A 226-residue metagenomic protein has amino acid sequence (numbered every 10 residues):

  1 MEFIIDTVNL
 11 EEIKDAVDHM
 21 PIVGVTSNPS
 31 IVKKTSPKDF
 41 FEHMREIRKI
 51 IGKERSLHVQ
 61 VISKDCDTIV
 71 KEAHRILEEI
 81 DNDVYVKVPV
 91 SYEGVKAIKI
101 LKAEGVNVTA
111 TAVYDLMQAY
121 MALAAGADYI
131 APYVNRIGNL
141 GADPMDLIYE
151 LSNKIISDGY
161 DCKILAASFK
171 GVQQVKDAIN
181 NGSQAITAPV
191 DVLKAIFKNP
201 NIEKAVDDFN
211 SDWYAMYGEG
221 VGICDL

Functional and structural regions predicted by a protein language model:
E2-K14, H19, S27-I100, V134: Active-site beta->alpha loop and helix N-cap motifs at the rims of alpha/beta catalytic domains
E11-H19, T68-E72, A97, D115-A125 (+1 more regions): Catalytic cores of alpha/beta
H19-G24, I80-N82, I100-T109, A124-A131 (+1 more regions): Glycine-enriched alpha-helix->loop->beta-strand junction motifs that scaffold or abut catalytic
V23, P29-V32, A112, Y129-L140 (+1 more regions): Glycine-rich phosphate-binding active-site loops on the catalytic face of alpha/beta enzymes
N28, V86, A122, A178 (+1 more regions): Conserved, mostly hydrophobic/aromatic
F41-L57, E79, V95-V108, P144-I164 (+1 more regions): Alpha-helix-loop-beta-strand connector modules within alpha/beta enzyme cores
T111-L165: A contiguous pocket-lining binding segment that forms or flanks enzyme active sites
I155-L226: C-terminal alpha-helical cap/extension of soluble enzyme domains
